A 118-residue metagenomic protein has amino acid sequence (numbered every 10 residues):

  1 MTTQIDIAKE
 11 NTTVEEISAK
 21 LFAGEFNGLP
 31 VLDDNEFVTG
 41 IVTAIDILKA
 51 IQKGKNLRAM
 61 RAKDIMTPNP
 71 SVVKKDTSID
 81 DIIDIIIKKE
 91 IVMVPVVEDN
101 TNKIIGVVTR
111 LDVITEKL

Functional and structural regions predicted by a protein language model:
M1, D33-D34, M66, E98-N100: A cytosolic small-molecule/anion-sensing beta-strand core signal
M1-I5, M60-P70: Bateman (tandem CBS) regulatory domains
I7-E25, L32, V73-I91, V96-D99 (+1 more regions): The conserved cystathionine-beta-synthase
E10-N11, T39-I41, A59-K63: A short alpha-helix capping/helix-coil boundary motif
T13, D46-I47, R61-I65, S78 (+1 more regions): Histidine- and aromatic-rich ligand-binding microenvironments
F26, P30, T39-Q52, I91 (+2 more regions): Short beta->alpha transition motifs characteristic of CBS
